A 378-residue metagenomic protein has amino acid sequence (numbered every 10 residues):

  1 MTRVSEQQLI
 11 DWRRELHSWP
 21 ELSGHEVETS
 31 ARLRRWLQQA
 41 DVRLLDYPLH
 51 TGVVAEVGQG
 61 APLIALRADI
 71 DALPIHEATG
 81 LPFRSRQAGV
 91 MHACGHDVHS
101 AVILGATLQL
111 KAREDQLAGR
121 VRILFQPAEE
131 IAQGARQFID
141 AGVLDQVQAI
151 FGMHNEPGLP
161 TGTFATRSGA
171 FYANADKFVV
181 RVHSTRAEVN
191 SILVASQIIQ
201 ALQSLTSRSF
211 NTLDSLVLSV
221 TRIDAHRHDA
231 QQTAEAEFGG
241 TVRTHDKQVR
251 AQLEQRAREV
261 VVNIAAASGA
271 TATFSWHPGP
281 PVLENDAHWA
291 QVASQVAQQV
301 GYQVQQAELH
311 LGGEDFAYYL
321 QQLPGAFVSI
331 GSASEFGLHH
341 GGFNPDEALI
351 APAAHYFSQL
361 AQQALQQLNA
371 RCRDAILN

Functional and structural regions predicted by a protein language model:
M1-H92, D97, A101, L108-L117: Acidic/His- and Gly-rich active-site-bordering loop/insert found across diverse amide/peptide-bond hydrolases
L9-I10, S30, R34, I103 (+6 more regions): Hydrophobic face of alpha-helices
L16, A55, L66, H96 (+7 more regions): Divalent metal-coordination and catalytic microenvironments
L33, L37, V102-L110, A195-I198 (+2 more regions): Buried hydrophobic packing segments
V53-V54, L73-I75, L81-M91, D97-V98 (+2 more regions): Histidine/acidic-residue-rich, glycine-tolerant segments that coordinate divalent metal ions
V57, V182-S184, V242-T244: Short beta-strand-to-loop capping motifs
H92-A101, V189-L193, N344-H355: Short, conserved micro-motifs enriched in small and acidic residues
I198-N378: Metal-dependent amide/peptide-bond hydrolase catalytic core, centered on the "pita-bread" metallohydrolase fold
